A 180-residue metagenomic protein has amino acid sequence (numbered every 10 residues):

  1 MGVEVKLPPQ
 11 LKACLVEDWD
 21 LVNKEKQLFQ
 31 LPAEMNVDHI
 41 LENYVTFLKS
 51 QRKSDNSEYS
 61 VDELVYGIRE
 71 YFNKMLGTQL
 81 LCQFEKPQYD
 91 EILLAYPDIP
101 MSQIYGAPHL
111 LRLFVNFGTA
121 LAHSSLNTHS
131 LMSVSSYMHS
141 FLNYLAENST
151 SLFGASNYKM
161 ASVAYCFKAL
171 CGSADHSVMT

Functional and structural regions predicted by a protein language model:
M1-T180: Transcription-regulatory cofactor-interaction regions
